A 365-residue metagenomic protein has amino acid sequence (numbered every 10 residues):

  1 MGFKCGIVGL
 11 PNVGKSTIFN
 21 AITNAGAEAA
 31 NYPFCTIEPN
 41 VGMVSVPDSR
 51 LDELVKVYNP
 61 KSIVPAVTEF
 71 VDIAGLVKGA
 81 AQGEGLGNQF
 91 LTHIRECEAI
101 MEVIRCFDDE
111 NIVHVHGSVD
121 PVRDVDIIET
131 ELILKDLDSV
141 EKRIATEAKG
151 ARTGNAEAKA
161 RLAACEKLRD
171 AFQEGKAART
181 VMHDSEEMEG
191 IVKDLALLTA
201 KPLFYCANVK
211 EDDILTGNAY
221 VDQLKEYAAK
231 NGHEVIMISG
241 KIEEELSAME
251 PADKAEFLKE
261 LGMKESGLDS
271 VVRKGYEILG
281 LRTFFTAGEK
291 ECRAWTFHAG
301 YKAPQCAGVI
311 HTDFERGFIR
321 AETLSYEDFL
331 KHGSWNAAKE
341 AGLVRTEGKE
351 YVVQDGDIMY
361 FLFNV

Functional and structural regions predicted by a protein language model:
M1-V113, E141-K142, E147: Conserved G1/Walker A P-loop phosphate-binding module
G2-V8, V13, F19, T146-Q354 (+1 more regions): C-terminal-of-GTPase-core extension/linker across diverse P-loop GTPases
G6, F34, P39-G42, S49-L51 (+16 more regions): Short capping/connector residues at structural and topological boundaries
G14-F19, P47-N59, G87-N111, D124-L134 (+4 more regions): Phosphate-binding glycine-rich loops and adjacent basic patches that engage nucleotide phosphates, nucleic-acid
S16, P33, E69, F107 (+5 more regions): Generic signal for short, ordered secondary-structure residues within or immediately flanking folded domains
A25-P33, N40-G42, R50-E53, Q82 (+10 more regions): Glycine-rich, flexible loop/turn motifs
F34, D48-L51, V64-F70, E84-E98 (+9 more regions): Amphipathic alpha-helical transducer elements in NTP-driven molecular machines
G42-P47, A74-E84, R95-A156, A171-D184 (+1 more regions): Conserved Switch II/interswitch segment of TRAFAC-class P-loop GTPases
